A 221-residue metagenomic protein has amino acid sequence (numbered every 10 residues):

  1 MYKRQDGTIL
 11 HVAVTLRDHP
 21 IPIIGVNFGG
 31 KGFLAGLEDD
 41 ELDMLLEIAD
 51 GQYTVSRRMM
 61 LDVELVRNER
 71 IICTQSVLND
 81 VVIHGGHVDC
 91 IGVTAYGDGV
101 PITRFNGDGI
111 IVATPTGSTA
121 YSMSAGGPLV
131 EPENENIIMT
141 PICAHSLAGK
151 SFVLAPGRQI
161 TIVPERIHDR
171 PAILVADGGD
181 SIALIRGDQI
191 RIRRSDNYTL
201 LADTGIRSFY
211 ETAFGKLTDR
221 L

Functional and structural regions predicted by a protein language model:
M1-Y2: Conserved small/polar residues in nucleotide/adenosyl-binding loops
Q5-T8, K31, T116-S118: Short glycine-rich anion-binding loops that position phosphate/pyrophosphate groups of nucleotides and phosphorylated
H11, T15-F28: Gly/Ser-rich helix-loop-strand patches that form or flank binding pockets for ribonucleotide-derived cofactors
L16-I21, D39-M44, G126-E135: A glycine- and small-aliphatic-rich helix-loop capping segment at beta-alpha/alpha-beta transitions that lines
G30-D108: Catalytic core of DAGKc-family lipid kinases
R57-L61, V77-N79, D89-V93, D108-I110 (+5 more regions): A generic structural signal for short beta-strands and their flanking turns/coil linkers
I83-H84, V88, D98-P101, K150-L221: ATP/nucleoside-binding phosphotransfer catalytic cores, i.e., glycine-rich phosphate-binding loops
R104-A148: Gly/Ser/Thr-rich active-site loops/lids in small-molecule metabolic enzymes that frequently grip phosphoryl groups
